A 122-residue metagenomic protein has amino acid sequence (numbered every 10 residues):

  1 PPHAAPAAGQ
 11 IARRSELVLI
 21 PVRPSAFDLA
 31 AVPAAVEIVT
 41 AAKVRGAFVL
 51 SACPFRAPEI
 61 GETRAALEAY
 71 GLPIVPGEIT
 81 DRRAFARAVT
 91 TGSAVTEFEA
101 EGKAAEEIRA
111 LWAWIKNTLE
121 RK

Functional and structural regions predicted by a protein language model:
P1-I11, V22-R23: Switch II (G3) loop of P-loop NTPases
R13-L17, V89-G92: Short, basic/glycine-rich phosphate-binding loops at helix/coil junctions that contact nucleotide phosphates
R14-P54, P58-E68, I79: Anionic-ligand binding region
P54, R64-S93: Beta-strand-loop-alpha "switch" segments that mediate conformational coupling across diverse proteins
V89-A110: C-terminal boundary of histidine-terminating zinc-finger modules
W112-K122: Short, hydrophobic alpha-helical segments
